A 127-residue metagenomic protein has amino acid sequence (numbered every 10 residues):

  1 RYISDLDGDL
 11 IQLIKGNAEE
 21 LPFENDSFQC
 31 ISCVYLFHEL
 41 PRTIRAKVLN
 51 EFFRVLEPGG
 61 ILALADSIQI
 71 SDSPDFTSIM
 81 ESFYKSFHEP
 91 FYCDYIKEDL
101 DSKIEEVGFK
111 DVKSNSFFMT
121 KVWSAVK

Functional and structural regions predicted by a protein language model:
G8-E20: Conserved SAM-binding strand-loop segment of SAM-dependent methyltransferases
I14, S32, A63: Conserved Rossmann-like nucleotide-binding pocket used by diverse enzymes that bind dinucleotide cofactors
E19-I31: A short acidic, Gly/Pro-enriched loop at the edge of an enzyme's catalytic core that lines a small-molecule cofactor
V34-L36: Short catalytic micro-motifs in class I SAM-dependent methyltransferases
L40-E51: A short, conserved alpha-helix within the catalytic core of class I
L40-P41, L56-P58: Helix-to-beta-strand junctions that scaffold the AdoMet/dcAdoMet cofactor pocket in Class I SAM-dependent enzymes
A46, I61-V107, D111-F117: C-terminal alpha-helical "lid/dimerization" subdomain adjacent to the S-adenosyl-L-methionine
W123-K127: C-terminal lobe and adjacent flexible extensions of AdoMet/dcAdoMet transferase-like proteins
